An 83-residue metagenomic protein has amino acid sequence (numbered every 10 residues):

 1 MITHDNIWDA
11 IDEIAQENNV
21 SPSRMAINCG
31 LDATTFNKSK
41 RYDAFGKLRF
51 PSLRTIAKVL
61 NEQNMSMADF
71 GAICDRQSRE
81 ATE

Functional and structural regions predicted by a protein language model:
M1-R24: A short, Lys/Arg-rich alpha-helix, primarily the initiator
A15, A26, A57-L60: The alpha-helix within a helix-turn-helix
N19-R41: Short alpha-helical DNA-recognition segment
P22, L53-I56, M67: Helix-turn-helix DNA-binding elements, focusing on the entry/boundary residues of the two helices that contact DNA
D32-A33, Y42-A44, C74-S78: The DNA-recognition helices of helix-turn-helix-type DNA-binding domains
A44-K58: Short, basic-rich loop-to-helix N-cap that marks the start of a DNA-contacting helix
M67-E83: Short, charged recognition helix plus adjacent turn of helix-turn-helix-like nucleic-acid-binding domains
